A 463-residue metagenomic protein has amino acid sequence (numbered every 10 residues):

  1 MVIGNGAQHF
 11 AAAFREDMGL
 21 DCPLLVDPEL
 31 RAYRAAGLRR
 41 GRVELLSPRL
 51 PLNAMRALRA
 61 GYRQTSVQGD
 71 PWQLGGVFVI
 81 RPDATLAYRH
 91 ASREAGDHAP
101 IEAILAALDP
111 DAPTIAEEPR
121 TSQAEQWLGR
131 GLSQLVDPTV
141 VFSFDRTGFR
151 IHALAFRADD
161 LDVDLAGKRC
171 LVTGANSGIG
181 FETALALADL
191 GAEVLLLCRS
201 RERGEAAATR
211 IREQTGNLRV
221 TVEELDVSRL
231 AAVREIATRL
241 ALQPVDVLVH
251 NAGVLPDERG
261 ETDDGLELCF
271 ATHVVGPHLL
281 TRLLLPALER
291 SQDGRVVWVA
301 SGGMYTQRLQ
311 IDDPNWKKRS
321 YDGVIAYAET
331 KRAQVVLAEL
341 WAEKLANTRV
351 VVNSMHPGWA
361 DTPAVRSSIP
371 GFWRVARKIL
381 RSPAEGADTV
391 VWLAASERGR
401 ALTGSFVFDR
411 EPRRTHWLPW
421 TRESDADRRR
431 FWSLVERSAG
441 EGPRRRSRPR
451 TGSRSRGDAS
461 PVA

Functional and structural regions predicted by a protein language model:
M1-R120: Chalcogenol-based redox active-site neighborhoods
T114-L171, R308, S424-A463: Non-catalytic terminal and boundary segments that flank Rossmann-like NAD(P)-dependent oxidoreductase
W127-S133, T147-F149, T330, R377-W417 (+2 more regions): C-terminal helical subdomain
A158-C198: Canonical Rossmann dinucleotide-binding motif of NAD(H)/NADP(H)-dependent dehydrogenases/reductases, specifically
R169-V172, P244, L248-V249: Conserved hydrophobic beta-strands of the Rossmann-like cofactor-binding core in SDR/related NAD(P)H-dependent
R201, E223-T238: The beta1-alpha1 cofactor-binding region of Rossmann-like NAD(H)/NADP(H)-dependent oxidoreductases
G253-F270, E289-R349, H356-V375: Catalytic loop of short-chain dehydrogenase/reductase
